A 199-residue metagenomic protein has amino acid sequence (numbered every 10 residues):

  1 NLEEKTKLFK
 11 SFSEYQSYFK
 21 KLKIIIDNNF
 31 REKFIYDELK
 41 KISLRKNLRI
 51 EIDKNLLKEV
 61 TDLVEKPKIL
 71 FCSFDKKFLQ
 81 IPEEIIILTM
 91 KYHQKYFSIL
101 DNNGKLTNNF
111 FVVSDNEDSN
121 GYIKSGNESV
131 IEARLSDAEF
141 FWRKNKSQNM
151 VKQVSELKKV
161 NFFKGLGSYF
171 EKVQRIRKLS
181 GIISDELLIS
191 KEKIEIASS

Functional and structural regions predicted by a protein language model:
N1-S199: Amphipathic alpha-helical "coupling" segments that flank catalytic cores
